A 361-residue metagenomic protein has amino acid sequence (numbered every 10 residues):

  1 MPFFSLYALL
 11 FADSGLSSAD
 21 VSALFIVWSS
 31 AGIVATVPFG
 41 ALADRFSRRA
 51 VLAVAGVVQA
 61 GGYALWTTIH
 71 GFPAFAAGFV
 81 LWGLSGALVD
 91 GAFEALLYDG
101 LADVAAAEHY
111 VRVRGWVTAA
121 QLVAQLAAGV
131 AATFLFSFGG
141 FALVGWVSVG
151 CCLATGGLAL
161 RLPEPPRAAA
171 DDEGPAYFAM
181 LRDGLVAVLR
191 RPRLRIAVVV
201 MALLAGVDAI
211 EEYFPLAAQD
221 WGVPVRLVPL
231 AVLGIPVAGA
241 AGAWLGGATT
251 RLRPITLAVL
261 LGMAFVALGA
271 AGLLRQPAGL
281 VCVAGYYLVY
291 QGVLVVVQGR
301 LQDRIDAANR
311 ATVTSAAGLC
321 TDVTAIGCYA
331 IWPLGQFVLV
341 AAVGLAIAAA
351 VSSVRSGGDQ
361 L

Functional and structural regions predicted by a protein language model:
M1-V34, A187-I235: Helix-loop boundary and gating motifs at the non-cytosolic
S22-L24, I33-A41, R49, W221-L361: C-terminal transmembrane bundle of multi-pass solute transporters/carriers
G32-H70: Conserved MFS/SLC helix-loop-helix module at the cytosolic interface between two early adjacent transmembrane helices
V57-G71, G262-R275: C-terminal ends and interior cores of transmembrane alpha-helices in multi-pass membrane transporters/permeases
G62, P73-V89, A202, A278-G292: Hydrophobic core of transmembrane alpha-helices in multi-pass small-molecule transporters, especially MFS/SLC-type
F79-L122: Cytoplasmic helix-loop-helix junction between adjacent transmembrane helices in 12-TM secondary transporters
S148, C152-G174, V354-L361: Helix-loop junctions on the cytosolic side of multi-pass membrane transporters, especially the intracellular loop
L162-A197: Juxtamembrane intracellular "pre-TM" segments in multi-pass secondary transporters
